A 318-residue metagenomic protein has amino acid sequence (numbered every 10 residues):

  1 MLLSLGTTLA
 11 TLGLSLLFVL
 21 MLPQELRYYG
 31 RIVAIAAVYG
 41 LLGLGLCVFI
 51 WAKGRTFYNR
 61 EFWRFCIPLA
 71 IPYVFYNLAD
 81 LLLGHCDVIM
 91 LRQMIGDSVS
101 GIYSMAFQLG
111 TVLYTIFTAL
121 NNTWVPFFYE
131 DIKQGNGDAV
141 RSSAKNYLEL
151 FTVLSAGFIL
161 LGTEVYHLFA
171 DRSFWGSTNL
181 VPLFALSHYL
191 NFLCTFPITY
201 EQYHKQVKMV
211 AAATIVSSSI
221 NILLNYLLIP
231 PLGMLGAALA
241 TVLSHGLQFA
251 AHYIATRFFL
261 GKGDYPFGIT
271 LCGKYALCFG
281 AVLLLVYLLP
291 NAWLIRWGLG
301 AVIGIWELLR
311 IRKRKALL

Functional and structural regions predicted by a protein language model:
M1-L2, I50, G54, A185-V216 (+1 more regions): Membrane-interface junctions at transmembrane-helix termini in multi-pass inner-membrane proteins
L2, Q24-A34, G43-G84, T123 (+2 more regions): Interhelical loop/hinge segments that connect adjacent transmembrane helices in multipass membrane
L2-A52, I215-I220, M234-A255, W297-L299 (+1 more regions): Hydrophobic alpha-helical transmembrane segments
G13-L20, L44-G45, F117, R141-N191 (+2 more regions): Alpha-helical transmembrane segments of multi-pass membrane transport and lipid-handling proteins
Y28, F65-L69, Y73, L91-T111 (+2 more regions): Interfacial/gating helices of multi-pass transporter permease domains
A34, V38-G40, S217, F267-L318: Transmembrane alpha-helical segments of multi-pass transport proteins
P72, D87-I89, V99-F117, K145-N146 (+2 more regions): Alpha-helical transmembrane segments of polytopic membrane transporters and translocases
A106, G110-G137, R141-L148, I198-Y203: Helix-loop junctions and terminal segments of transmembrane helices in multi-pass membrane transport/translocation
